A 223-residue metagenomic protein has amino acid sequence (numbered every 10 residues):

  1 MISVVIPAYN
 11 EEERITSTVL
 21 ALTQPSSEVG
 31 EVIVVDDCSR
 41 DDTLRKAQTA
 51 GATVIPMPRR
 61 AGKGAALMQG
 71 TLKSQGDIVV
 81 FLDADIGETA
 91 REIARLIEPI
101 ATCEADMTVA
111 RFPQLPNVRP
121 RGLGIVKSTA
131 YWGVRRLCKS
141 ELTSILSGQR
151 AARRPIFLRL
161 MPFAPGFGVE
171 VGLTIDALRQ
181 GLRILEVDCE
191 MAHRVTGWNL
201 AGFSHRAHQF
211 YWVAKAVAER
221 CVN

Functional and structural regions predicted by a protein language model:
M1, S140, P162-N223: Hydrophobic helical membrane-anchoring modules
I6, T23, V29-C38, I55: Short beta-strand/loop segment that forms part of the nucleotide-sugar
E11-Q24: Short, well-formed alpha-helical segments that are part of the catalytic scaffolds of diverse glycosyltransferases
E11-R14, S39, K63, T89: Donor nucleotide-sugar binding loop of glycosyltransferases
G30-I33, L44-K73: Conserved donor nucleotide-binding strand/loop of the catalytic core
D36-L44, I86: A conserved acidic beta->alpha catalytic loop
P58-A61, A65-K73, A90-F167, R194-S204 (+1 more regions): Acceptor/aglycone-binding surface of glycosyltransferases and processive sugar-polymer synthases
V79: Short aromatic/hydrophobic "clamp" motif used to bind/position activated sugar donors
